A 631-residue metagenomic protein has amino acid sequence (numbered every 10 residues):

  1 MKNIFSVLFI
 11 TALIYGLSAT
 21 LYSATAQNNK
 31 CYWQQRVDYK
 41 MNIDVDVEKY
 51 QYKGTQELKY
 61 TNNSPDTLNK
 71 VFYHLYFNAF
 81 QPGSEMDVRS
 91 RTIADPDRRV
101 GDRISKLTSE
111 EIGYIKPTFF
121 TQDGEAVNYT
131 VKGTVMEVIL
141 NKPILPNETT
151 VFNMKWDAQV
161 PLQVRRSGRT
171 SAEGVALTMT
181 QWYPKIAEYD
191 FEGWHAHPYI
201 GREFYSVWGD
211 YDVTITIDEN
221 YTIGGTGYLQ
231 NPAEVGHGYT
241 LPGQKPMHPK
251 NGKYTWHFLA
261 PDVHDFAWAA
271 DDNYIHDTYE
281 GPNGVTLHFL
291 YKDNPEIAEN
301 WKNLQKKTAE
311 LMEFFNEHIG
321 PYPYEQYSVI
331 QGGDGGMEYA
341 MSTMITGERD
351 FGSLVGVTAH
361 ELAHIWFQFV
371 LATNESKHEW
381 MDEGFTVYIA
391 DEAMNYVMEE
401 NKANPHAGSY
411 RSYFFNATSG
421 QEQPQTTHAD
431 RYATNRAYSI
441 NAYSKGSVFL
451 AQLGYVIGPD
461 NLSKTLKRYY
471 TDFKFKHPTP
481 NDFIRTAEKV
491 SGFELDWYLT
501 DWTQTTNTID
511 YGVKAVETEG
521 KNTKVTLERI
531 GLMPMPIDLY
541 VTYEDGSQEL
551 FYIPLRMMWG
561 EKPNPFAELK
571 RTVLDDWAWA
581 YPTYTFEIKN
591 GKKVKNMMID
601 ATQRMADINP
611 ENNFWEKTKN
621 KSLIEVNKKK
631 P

Functional and structural regions predicted by a protein language model:
A19-K53, T180, L495-W497: N-terminal, polar/Ser/Thr-rich
R36-V37, L75, F258, H288-E528: Hydrophobic alpha-helical and helix-loop surface patches within well-folded domains that function as non-catalytic
Q56-L58, Y73-L75, E148-L162, Y211-E219 (+2 more regions): Short, hydrophobic/aromatic-enriched beta-strand segments in well-ordered soluble domains
T61, R98-G174, D576-K593, Q603 (+1 more regions): A surface-exposed beta-strand-loop module
Y73-E125, T180, T216, N220-Y221 (+1 more regions): Solvent-exposed beta-hairpin/edge-strand motifs
E85-D97, D157-Y211, Q603-P631: Glycine/proline-rich low-complexity spacer/linker segments in large multi-domain proteins
K185-G193, I200-A359, Y388-D391: Hydrophobic helix-coil surface modules that form long, contiguous segments used for peptide/substrate interaction
T222, P232, A363, D460 (+1 more regions): Non-catalytic accessory/interaction domains
